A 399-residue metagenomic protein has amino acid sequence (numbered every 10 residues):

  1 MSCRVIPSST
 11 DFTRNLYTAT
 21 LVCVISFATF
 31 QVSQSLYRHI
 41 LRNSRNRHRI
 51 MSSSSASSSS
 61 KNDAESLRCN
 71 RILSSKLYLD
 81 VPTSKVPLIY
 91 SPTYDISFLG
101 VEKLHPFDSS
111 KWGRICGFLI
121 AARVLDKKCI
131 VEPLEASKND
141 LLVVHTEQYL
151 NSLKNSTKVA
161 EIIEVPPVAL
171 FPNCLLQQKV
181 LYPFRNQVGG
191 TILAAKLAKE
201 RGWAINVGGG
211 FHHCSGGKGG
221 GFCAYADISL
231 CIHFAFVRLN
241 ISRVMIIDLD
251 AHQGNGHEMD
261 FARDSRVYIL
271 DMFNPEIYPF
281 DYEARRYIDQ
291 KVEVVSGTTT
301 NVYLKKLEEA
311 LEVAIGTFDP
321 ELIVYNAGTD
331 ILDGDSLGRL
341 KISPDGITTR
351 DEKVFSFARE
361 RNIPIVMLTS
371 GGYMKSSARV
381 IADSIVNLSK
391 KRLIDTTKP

Functional and structural regions predicted by a protein language model:
S2-N43, R47-S54, S59-R68, S75-S84 (+1 more regions): A general "terminal functional-core" signal
K85-H105: Short glycine-rich His-centered loop
I89-S91, V131, D271-F273: Short internal beta-strands
H105-A121, R350: Short catalytic helix/loop segments, enriched in acidic residues and glycine and frequently bearing histidine
V131-D140, V207-F211: Short, glycine/charge-rich beta-strand/loop segments that flank catalytic centers and engage negatively charged groups
L134-V159: Charged, often glycine-rich, active-site loop that binds/positions anionic groups
